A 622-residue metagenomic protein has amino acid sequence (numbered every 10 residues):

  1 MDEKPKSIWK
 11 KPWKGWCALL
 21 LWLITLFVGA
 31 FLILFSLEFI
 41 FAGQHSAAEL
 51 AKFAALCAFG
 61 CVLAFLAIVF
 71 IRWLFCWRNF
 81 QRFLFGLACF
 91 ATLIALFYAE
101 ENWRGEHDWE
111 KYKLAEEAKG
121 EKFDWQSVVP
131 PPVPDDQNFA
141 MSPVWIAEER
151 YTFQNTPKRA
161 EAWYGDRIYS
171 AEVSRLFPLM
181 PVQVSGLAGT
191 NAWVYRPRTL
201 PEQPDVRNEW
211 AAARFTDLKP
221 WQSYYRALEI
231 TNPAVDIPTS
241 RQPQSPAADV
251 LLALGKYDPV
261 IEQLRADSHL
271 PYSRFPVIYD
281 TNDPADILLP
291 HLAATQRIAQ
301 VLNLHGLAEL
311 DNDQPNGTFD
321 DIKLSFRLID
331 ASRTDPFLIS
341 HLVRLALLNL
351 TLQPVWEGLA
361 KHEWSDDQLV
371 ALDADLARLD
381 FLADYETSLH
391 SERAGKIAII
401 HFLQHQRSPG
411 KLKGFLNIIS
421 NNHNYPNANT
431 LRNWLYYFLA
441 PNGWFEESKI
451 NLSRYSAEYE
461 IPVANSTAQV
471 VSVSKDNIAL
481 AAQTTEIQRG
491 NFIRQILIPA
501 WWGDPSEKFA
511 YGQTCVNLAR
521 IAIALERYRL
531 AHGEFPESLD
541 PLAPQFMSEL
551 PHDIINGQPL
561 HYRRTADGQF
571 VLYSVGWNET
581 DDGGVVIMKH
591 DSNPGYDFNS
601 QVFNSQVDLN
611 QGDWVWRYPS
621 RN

Functional and structural regions predicted by a protein language model:
D2-N622: Short acidic linear motifs
